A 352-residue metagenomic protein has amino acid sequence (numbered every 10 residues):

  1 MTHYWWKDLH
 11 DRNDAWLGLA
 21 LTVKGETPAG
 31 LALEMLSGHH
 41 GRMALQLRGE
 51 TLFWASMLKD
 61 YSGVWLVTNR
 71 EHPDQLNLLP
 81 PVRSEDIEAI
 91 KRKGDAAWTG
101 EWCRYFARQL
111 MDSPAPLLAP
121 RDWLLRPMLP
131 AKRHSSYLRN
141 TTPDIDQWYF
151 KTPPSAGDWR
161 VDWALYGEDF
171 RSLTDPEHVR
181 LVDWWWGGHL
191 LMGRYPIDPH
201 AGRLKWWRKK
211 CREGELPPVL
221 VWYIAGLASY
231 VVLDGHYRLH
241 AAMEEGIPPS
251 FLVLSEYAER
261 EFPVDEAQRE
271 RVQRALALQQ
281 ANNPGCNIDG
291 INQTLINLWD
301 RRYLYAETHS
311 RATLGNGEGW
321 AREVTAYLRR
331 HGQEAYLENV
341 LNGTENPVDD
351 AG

Functional and structural regions predicted by a protein language model:
H3-V23: N-terminal intrinsically disordered, low-complexity regulatory segments of eukaryotic proteins
L19-V231: Short alpha-helix boundary/capping and kink motifs at helix termini
K93, R108, D112-S113, K210 (+5 more regions): Surface-exposed polar/charged interaction patches
I224-G226, V253-R260: Short beta-alpha junction loops
S229-E244: A sequence-level detector for short glycine-anchored, His/Arg-bearing signature motifs that mark catalytic or binding
G246-P249: Short glycine-/polar-rich loops that comprise or flank the Walker A/P-loop and associated switch/sensor motifs
A258-R322: Amphipathic, charge-rich alpha-helical segments that serve as recognition/docking helices
H309-G352: C-terminal catalytic or substrate-handling cores of phosphate/nucleotide- and metal-cofactor-dependent proteins acting
